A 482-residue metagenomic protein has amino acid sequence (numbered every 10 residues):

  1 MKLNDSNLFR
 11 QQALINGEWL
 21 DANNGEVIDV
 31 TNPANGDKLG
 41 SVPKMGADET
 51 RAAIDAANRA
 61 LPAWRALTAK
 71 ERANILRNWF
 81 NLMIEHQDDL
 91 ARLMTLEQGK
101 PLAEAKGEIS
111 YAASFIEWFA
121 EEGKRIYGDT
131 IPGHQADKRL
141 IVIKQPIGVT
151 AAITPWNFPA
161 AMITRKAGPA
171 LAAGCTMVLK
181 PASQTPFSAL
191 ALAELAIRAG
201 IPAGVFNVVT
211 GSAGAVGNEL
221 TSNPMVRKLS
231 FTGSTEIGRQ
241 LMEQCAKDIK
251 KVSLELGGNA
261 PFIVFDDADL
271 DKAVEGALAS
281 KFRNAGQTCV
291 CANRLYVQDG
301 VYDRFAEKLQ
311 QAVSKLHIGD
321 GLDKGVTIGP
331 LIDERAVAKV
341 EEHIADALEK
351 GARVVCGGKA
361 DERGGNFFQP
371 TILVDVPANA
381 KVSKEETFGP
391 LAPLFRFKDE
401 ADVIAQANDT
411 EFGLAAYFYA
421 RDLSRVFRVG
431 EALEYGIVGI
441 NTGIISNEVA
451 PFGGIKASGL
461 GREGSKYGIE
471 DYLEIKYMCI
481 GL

Functional and structural regions predicted by a protein language model:
M1-A34: Hydrophobic face of amphipathic alpha-helices that form TPR/SEL1-like repeat modules and related alpha-solenoid
N35-S41, V226, I263, H317-I318 (+4 more regions): Conserved C-terminal structural/oligomerization subdomain of aldehyde/semialdehyde dehydrogenase
G36, T68, R72, M94 (+10 more regions): Residue-level signal for inorganic ion chemistry
D37-I126, D137: Glycine-rich loop-to-alpha-helix module at the N-terminal edge of alpha/beta enzyme cores
L39-M45, A60-A66, A152, F262-F265 (+5 more regions): Short, well-ordered beta-strand elements within core beta-sheets of diverse protein domains
L61, R65, F80-Q87, A91 (+20 more regions): Structural signal for hydrophobic packing residues in well-ordered secondary-structure cores of soluble enzyme domains
G128-K272, F397: Rossmann-like NAD(P) dinucleotide-binding subdomain of oxidoreductase/dehydrogenase enzymes
K228, E236-P377, I440: ALDH superfamily catalytic-core signature
